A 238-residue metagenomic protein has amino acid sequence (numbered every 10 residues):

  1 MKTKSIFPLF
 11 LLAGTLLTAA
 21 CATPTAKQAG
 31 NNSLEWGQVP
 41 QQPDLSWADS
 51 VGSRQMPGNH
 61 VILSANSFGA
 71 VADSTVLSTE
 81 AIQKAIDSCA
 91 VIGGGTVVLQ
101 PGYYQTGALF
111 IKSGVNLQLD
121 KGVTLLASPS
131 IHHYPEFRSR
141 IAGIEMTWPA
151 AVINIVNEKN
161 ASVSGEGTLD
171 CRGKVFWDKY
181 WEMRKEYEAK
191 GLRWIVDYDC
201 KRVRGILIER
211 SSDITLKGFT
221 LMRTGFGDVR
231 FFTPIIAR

Functional and structural regions predicted by a protein language model:
K2-P8, L16, C21-V98, Y103-N116 (+2 more regions): Extracellular "leader-to-stem" segments immediately downstream of a signal peptide or signal-anchor in secreted/lumenal
K217-L221, D228: Active-site pocket-lining segments that scaffold enzyme catalytic pockets across diverse folds
R230, P234, R238: Phosphate-binding glycine-rich loops and their immediate beta-loop-alpha structural context
